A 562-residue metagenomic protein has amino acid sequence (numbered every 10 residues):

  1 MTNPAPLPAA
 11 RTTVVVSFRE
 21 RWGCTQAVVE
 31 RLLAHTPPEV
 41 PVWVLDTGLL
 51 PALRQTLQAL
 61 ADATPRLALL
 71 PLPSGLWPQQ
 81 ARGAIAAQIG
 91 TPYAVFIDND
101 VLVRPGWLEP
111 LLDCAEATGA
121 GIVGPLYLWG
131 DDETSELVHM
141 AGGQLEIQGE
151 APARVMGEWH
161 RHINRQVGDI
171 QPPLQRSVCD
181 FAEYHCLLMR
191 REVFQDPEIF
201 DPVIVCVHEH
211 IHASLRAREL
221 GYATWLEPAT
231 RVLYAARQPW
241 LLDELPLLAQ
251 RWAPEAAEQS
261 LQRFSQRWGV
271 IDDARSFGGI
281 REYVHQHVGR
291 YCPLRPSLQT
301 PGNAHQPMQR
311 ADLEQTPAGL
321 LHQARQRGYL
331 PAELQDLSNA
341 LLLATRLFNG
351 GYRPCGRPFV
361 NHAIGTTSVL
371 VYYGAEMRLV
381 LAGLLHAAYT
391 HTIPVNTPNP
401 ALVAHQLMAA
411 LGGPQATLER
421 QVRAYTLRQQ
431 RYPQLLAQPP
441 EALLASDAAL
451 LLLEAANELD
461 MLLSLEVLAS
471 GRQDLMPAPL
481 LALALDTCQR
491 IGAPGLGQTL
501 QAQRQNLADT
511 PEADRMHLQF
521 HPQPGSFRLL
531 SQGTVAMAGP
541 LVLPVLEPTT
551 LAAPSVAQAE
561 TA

Functional and structural regions predicted by a protein language model:
E30-E39: Short, acidic, metal-binding catalytic loop of nucleotide-sugar glycosyltransferases
D46-Q55: A conserved acidic beta->alpha catalytic loop
L72-I89: Glycine-rich, basic loop-to-helix element that forms the pyrophosphate-binding segment of sugar-nucleotide handling
Q79-Q80, A151-M189: A recurrent flexible, glycine/aromatic-enriched loop bordering the glycosyltransferase active site that acts as
A94: Short aromatic/hydrophobic "clamp" motif used to bind/position activated sugar donors
G106-P152: Conserved donor NDP-sugar-binding/catalytic core segment of glycosyltransferases
P110-L111, D180-E198, V203-R231: A short, conserved alpha-helix in the catalytic core of glycosyltransferases
D131, L215-G302: Active-site-adjacent helix/loop segment of glycosyltransferases that harbors family-specific signature motifs
